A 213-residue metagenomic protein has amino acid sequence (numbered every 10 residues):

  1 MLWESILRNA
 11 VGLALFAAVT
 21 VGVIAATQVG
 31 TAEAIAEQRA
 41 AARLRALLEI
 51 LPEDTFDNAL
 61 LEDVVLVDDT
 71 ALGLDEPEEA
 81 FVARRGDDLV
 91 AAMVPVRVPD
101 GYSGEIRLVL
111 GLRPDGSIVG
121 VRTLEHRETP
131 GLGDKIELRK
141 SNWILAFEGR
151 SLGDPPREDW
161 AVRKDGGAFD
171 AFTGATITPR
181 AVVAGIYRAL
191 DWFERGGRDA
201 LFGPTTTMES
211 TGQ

Functional and structural regions predicted by a protein language model:
M1-Q213: Flexible, solvent-exposed loop/hinge segments and secondary-structure transition points
